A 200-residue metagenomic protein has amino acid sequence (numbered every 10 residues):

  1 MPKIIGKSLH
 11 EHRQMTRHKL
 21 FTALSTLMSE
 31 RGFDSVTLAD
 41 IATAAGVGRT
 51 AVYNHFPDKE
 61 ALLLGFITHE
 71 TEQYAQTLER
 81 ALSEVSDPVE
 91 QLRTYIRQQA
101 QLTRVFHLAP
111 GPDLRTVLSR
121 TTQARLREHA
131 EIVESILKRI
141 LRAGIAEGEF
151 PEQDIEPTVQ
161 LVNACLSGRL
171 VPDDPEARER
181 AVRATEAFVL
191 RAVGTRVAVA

Functional and structural regions predicted by a protein language model:
M1-I4, T94, Q101, E134-E147 (+2 more regions): C-terminal peripheral helix-coil segments that are non-catalytic and often amphipathic
M1-R31, S35-A44, A61: Basic, helix-initiating cap at the start of DNA-binding domains
R13-L24, I41, F66-Y74, L78 (+1 more regions): Generic hydrophobic, amphipathic alpha-helix propensity
T16, K59, E70, Y74 (+4 more regions): Hydrophobic/aromatic residues within well-ordered alpha-helical segments
M28, T37-L38, R49, K59 (+3 more regions): Amphipathic alpha-helical segments enriched in hydrophobic/aromatic and basic residues that form the DNA-contacting
G46-F56: Short hydrophobic/aromatic patch on the recognition helix
G65, Q76-V105, T158-V162: Hydrophobic alpha-helical connector segments
R97-I136, V171: Short secondary-structure transition hinges
